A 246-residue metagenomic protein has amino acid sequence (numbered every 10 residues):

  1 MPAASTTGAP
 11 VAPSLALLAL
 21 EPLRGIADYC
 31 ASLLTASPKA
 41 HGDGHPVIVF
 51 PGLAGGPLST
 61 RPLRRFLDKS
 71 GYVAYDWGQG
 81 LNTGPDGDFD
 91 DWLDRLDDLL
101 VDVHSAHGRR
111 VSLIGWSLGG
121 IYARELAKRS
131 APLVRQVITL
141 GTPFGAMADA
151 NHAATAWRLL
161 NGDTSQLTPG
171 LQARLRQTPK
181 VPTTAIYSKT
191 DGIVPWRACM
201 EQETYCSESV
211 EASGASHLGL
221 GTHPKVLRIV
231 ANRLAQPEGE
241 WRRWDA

Functional and structural regions predicted by a protein language model:
M1-I48, A54-S70, A106, R242-A246: Flexible, membrane-associating and regulatory peripheral segments of lipid-active enzymes
P2-P10, L15-D28, N151, R158-L160 (+4 more regions): Alpha/beta hydrolase fold serine-hydrolase catalytic domain that processes acyl esters and thioesters
T6-A12, T35-S37, T142-D149, Q172-A173 (+1 more regions): A broad, low-specificity signal for short, low-complexity segments enriched in glycine/proline and polar/charged
E21-P22, A36-G42, S70-D76, L96-D98 (+1 more regions): Short amphipathic alpha-helical segments, especially helix-boundary/capping motifs
Y29, A36-S37, G56, M147 (+7 more regions): Surface-exposed loop/turn and secondary-structure junction residues enriched for glycine/proline
H45-L58, P62, D68-Q79, P85-V181 (+1 more regions): Serine-dependent carboxylesterase/thioesterase catalytic core of lipase-like alpha/beta-hydrolase/SGNH enzymes
P179-A246: C-terminal catalytic-base region of ester-bond hydrolases, centering on the histidine of the charge-relay
